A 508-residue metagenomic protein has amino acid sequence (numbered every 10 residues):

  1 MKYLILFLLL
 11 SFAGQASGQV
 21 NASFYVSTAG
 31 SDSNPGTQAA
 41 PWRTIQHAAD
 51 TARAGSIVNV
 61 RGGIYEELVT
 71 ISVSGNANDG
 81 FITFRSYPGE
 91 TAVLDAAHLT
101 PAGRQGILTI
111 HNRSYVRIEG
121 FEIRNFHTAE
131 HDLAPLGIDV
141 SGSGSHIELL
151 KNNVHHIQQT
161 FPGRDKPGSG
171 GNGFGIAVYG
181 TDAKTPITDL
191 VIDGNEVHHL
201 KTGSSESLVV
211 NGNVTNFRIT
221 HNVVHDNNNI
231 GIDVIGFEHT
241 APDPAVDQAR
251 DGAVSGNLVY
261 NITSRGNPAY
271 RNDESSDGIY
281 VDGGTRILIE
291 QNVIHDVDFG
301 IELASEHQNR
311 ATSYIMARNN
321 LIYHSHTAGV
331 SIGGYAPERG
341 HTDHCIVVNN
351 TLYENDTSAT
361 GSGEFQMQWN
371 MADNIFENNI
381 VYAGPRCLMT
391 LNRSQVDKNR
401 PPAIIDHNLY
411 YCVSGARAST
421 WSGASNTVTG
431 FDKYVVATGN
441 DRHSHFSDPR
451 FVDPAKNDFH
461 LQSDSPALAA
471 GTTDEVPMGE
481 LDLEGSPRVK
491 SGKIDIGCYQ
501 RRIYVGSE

Functional and structural regions predicted by a protein language model:
S11-G14: N-terminal signal peptide c-region/cleavage motif recognized by signal peptidases
T28-T70, Y434, S465, D495: Acidic Gly/Asp/Thr-rich repetitive segments characteristic of extracellular carbohydrate-active and adhesion proteins
A29-S33, G63-E66, P88-E90, I123 (+4 more regions): Acidic glycine-/aspartate-rich tracts in secreted/extracellular proteins
Q46, D50-A54, E66-T83, A92-E119 (+3 more regions): Extracellular beta-strand-rich solenoid/capping regions of secreted or surface-exposed proteins that bind or remodel
L68, V73, A102, L288-H295 (+2 more regions): Predominantly extracellular beta-rich ligand-binding scaffolds that present long acidic/polar faces for carbohydrate
L68-T70, A96-I107, H127-L136, Q158-G173 (+12 more regions): Short glycine/acidic-rich loop motifs that flank beta-strands on beta-rich extracellular proteins
F81, Y87-E90, S114-N125, S145-Q158 (+11 more regions): Right-handed parallel beta-helix
D432-I503: C-terminal accessory segments
